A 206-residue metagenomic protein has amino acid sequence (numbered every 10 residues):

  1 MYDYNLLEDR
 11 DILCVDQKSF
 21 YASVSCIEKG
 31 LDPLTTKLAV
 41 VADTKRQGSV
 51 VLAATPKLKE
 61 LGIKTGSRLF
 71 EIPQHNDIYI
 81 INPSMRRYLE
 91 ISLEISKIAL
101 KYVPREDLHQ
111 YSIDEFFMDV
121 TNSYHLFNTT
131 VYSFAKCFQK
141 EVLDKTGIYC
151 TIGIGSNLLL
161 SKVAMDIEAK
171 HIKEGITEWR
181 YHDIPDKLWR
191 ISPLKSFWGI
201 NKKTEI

Functional and structural regions predicted by a protein language model:
M1-I113, F117: Residues that scaffold, gate, or flank divalent-cation-dependent active/transport sites
D16, D114, I152, W189-I206: Helix-hairpin-helix
K97, N122, K140: Acidic (Asp/Glu) carboxylate-rich active-site/surface patches
I113-D119, S156-S161: Short, conserved phosphate-binding/catalytic loop or strand-edge motifs used in phosphoryl-/nucleotidyl-transfer
V120-N122, I154-S156, K202-T204: Short, structured patches in soluble enzyme cores that scaffold and shape functional sites
Y124-F127: Short, charged/polar, Gly/Pro-enriched secondary-structure boundary elements
T130-S196: Long, highly charged, low-complexity intrinsically disordered interaction regions that mediate electrostatic DNA/RNA
